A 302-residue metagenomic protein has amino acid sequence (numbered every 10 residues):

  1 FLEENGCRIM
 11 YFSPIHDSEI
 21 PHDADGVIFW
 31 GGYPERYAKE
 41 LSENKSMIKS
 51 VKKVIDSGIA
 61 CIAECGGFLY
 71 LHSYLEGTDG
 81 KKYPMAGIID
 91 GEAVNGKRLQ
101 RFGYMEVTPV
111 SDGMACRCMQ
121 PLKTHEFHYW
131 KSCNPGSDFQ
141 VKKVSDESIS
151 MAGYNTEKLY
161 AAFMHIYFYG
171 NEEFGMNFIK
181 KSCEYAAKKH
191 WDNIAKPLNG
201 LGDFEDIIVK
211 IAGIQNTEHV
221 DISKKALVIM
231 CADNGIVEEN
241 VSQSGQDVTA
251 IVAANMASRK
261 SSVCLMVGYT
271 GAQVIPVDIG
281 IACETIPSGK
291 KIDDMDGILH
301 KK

Functional and structural regions predicted by a protein language model:
F1, N95-S182: Amide-donor transfer/coupling interface in amidating biosynthetic enzymes
F1-K49: Acidic, glycine-rich loop-and-beta core segments that form the ion-binding/anion-interacting portion of active sites
N5-C7, D23-A24, S57-G58, K82-P84 (+4 more regions): Short coil/turn connectors at secondary-structure junctions
M10-F12, A63-E64, I275-I279: General beta-strand structural signal in soluble alpha/beta enzymes
E19-P21, K53, R117-M119, A152-G153 (+2 more regions): Solvent-exposed alpha-helices and their adjacent loops that cap or buttress functional pockets in soluble metabolic
I28-W30, I62, F163, V228: Structural motif
P34-G113: Cysteine-nucleophile active-site neighborhood
K180-K302: N-terminal loops that bind phosphate or other acidic moieties and the adjacent beta-alpha structural core
